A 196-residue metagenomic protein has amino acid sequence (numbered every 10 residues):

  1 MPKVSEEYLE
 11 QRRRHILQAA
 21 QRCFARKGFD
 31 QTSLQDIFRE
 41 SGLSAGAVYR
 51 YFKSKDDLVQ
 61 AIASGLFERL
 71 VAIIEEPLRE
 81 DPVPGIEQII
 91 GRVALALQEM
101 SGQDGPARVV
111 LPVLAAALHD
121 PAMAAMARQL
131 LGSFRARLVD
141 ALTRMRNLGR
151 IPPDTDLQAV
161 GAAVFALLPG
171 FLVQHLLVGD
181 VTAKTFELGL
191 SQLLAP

Functional and structural regions predicted by a protein language model:
M1-Q11: N-terminal intrinsically disordered/low-complexity leader segments
H15, A19-D57, A61: Helix-turn-helix
A61, I74-A107, L157-V164, A183 (+1 more regions): Hydrophobic alpha-helical connector segments
S64-L70: Short, basic, alpha-helical segments at the C-terminal edge of helix-turn-helix-like DNA-binding modules
Q88, S101-A125: Amphipathic alpha-helical segments used for helix-helix packing
G91-E99, R135-A136, D140-R144, A166-L167 (+2 more regions): C-terminal peripheral helix-coil segments that are non-catalytic and often amphipathic
H119-P121, G132-V160, L193-P196: Hydrophobic alpha-helical bundle segments that form small-molecule/ligand-binding pockets
